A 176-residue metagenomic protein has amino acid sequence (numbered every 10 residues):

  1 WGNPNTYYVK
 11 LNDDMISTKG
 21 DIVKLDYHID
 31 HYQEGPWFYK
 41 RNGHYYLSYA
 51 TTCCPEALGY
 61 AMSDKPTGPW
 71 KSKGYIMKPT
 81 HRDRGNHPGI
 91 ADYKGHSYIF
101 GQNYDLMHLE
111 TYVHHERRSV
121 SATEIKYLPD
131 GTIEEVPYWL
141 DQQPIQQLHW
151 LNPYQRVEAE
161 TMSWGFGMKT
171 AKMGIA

Functional and structural regions predicted by a protein language model:
W1-M168: Carbohydrate-active catalytic/glycan-binding domains of CAZyme proteins, especially the secreted or lumenal ectodomains
K169-A176: Short carbohydrate-recognition loop motifs
